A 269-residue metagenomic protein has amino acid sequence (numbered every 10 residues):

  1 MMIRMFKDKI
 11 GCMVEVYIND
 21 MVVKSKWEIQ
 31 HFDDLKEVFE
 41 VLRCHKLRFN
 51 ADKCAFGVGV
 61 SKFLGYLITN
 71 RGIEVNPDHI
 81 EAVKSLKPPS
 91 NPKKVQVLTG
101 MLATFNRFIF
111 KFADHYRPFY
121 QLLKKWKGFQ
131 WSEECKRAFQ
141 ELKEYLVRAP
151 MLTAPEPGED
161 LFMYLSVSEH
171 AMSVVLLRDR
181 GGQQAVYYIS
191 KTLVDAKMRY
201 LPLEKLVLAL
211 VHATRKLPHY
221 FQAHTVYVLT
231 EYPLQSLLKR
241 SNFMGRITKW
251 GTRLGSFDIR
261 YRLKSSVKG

Functional and structural regions predicted by a protein language model:
M1-V228, Y232-R240, M244, K249 (+1 more regions): Retroelement reverse transcriptase polymerase core
W250-R253, F257-G269: Conserved glycine-bearing catalytic or ligand-binding loops at nucleotide- and phosphate-handling centers of large
